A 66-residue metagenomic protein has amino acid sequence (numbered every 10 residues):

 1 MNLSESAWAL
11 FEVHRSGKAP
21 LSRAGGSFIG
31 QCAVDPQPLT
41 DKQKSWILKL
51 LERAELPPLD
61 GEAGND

Functional and structural regions predicted by a protein language model:
M1-D66: Charged, low-complexity intrinsically disordered segments and flexible loops
